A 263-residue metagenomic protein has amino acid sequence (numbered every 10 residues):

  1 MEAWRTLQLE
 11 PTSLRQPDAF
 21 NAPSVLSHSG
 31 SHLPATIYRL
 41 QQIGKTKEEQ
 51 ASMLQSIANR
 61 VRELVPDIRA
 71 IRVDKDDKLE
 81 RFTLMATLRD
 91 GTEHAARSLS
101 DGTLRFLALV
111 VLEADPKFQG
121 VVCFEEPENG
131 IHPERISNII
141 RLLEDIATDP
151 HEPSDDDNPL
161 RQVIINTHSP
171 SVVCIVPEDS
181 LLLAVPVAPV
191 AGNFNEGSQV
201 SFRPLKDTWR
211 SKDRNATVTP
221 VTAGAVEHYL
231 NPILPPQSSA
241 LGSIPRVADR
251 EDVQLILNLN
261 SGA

Functional and structural regions predicted by a protein language model:
M1-F106, V110-K117, S243-V247, N258-A263: Phosphate-coordinating catalytic segments in nucleotide- and nucleic-acid-processing enzymes
V121-C123: Walker B motif beta-strand of ABC-family P-loop ATPases
E125-P127: Walker B catalytic acidic pair
S137-A263: C-terminal lobe/lid and adjacent interdomain/linker elements of RecA-like ASCE P-loop ATPase modules
